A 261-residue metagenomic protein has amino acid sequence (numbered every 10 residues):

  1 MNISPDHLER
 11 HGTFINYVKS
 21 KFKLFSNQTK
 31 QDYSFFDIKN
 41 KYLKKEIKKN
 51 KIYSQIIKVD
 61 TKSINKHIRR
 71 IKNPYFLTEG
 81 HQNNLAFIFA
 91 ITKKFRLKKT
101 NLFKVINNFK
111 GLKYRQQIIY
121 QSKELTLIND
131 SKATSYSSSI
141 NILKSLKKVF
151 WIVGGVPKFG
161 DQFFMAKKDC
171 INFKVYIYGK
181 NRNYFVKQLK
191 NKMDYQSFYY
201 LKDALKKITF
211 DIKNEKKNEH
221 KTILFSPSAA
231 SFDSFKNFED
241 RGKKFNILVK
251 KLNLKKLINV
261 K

Functional and structural regions predicted by a protein language model:
M1, Y17, F35, I56 (+7 more regions): Residue-level signal for inorganic ion chemistry
M1-K58, S63-P74, D233-E239: Flexible active-site lid/hinge loop adjacent to a nucleotide/diphosphate and Mg2+-phosphate binding pocket
P5-D6, N40-K41, T134, G155-K158 (+3 more regions): Short glycine-rich anion-binding loops that position phosphate/pyrophosphate groups of nucleotides and phosphorylated
L24-Q31, N50-I52, S145-L146, M165-F173 (+1 more regions): Short, conserved loop/helix-junction motifs that constitute active-site signature segments in enzyme catalytic cores
S34-K39, I152-G154, I171-K180: Short internal beta-strands
P74-N172: Nucleotide phosphate-binding/pyrophosphate-handling subdomain across enzymes that bind or process nucleotide phosphates
F159-K221, V260-K261: C-terminal helical cap/extension that packs against the catalytic core of soluble nucleotide-cofactor enzymes
P227-L254: Glycine/aspartate-rich loop-and-adjacent alpha/beta segment that forms the canonical ThDP
